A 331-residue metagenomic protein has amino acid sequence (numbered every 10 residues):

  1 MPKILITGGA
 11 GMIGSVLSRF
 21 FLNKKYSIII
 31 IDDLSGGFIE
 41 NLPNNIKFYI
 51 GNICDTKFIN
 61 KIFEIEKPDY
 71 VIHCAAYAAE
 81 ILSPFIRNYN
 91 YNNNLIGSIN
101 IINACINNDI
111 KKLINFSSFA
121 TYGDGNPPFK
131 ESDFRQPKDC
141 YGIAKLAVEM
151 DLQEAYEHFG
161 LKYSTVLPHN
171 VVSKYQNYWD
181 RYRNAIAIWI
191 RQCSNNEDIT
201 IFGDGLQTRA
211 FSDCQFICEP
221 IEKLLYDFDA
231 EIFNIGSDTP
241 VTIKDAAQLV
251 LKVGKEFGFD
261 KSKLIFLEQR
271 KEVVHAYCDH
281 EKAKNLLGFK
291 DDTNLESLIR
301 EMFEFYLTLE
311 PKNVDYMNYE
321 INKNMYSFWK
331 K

Functional and structural regions predicted by a protein language model:
M1-P168, F305, Y319-W329: N-terminal Rossmann-like NAD(P)+-binding domain of SDR-like oxidoreductases, especially those catalyzing
I13, F58, N90, A144 (+5 more regions): Hydrophobic alpha-helical packing elements
R87, Y178-W179: Active-site loop immediately N-terminal to the catalytic Tyr-X3-Lys motif of short-chain dehydrogenase/reductase
Y91, K138-L146, D180-A187, A210-F211 (+1 more regions): Short-chain dehydrogenase/reductase
D124-G125, K174-N177: Short beta-loop-alpha junction of Rossmann-like oxidoreductase domains
A147, D151, A155, A185 (+3 more regions): Hydrophobic alpha-helix immediately C-terminal to the catalytic Tyr-X-X-X-Lys motif of short-chain
C193-K331: C-terminal substrate-binding subdomain of Rossmann-fold SDR/epimerase-dehydratase oxidoreductases
